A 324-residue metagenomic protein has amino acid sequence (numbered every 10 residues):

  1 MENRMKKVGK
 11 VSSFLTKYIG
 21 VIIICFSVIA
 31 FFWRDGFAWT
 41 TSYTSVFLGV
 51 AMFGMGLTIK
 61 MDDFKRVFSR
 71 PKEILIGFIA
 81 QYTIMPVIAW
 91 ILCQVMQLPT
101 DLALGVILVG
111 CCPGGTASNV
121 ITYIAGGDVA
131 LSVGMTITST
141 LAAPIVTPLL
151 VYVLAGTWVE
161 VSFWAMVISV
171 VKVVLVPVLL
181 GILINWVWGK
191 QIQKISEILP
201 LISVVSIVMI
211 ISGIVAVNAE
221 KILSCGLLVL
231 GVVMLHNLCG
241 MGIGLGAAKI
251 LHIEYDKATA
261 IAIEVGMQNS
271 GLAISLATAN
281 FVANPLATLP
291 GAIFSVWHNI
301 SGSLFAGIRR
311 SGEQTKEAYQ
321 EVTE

Functional and structural regions predicted by a protein language model:
M1-E324: Alpha-helical transmembrane segments of multi-pass small-molecule/ion transporters
